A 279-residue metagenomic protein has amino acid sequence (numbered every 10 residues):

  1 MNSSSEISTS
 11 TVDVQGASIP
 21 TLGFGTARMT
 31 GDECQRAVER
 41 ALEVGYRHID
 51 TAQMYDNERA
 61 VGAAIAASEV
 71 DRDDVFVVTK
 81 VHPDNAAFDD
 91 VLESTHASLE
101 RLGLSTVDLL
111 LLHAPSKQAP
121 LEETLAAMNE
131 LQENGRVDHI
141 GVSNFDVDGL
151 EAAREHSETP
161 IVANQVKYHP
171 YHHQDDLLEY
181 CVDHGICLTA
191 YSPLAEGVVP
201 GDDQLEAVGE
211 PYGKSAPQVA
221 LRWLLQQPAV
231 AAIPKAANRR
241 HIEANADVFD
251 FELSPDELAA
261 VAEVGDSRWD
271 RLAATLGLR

Functional and structural regions predicted by a protein language model:
M1-V75, A260, G277-L278: N-terminal binding-site loop/beta-alpha segment at the start of enzyme catalytic domains that lines or forms
S4-V12, I65, S94-A97, L150 (+1 more regions): Alpha-helical scaffolding within the catalytic cores of extracellular/periplasmic polymer-degrading hydrolases
D13-V14, L42-E43, G62-D74, H96-S105 (+3 more regions): Acidic (Asp/Glu)-rich catalytic clusters
A17-L22, G45-H48, V70-V75, L104-D108 (+4 more regions): Short, well-ordered coil/turn segments that N-cap beta-strands
M29-D32, D50-A60, D84-D89, K117-P120 (+2 more regions): Acidic-and-aromatic substrate-binding clefts and catalytic sites of carbohydrate-active enzymes
M29-L42, A87-L102, L150: Short, acidic/polar
K80-T124, N129-E130: Glycine/small-residue-rich loop that forms an oxyanion/phosphate-binding "nest" at active or ligand-binding sites
P115, A119-R279: Beta/alpha (TIM)-barrel catalytic core signal, keyed to glycine-rich beta->alpha loops juxtaposed to Asp/Glu that bind
